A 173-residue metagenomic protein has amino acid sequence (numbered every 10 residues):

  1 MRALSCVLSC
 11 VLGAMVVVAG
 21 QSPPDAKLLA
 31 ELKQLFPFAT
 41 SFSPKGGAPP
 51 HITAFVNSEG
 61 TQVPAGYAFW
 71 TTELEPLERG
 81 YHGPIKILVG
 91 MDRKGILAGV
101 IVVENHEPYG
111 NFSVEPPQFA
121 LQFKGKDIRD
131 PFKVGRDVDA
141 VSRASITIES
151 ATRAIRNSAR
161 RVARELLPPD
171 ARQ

Functional and structural regions predicted by a protein language model:
M1-R2: N-terminal secretory signal peptides that target proteins for export/translocation
S5-M15: Bacterial N-terminal signal peptides
A19-V138, A144-E149, R153-Q173: Flexible, solvent-exposed loop/hinge segments and secondary-structure transition points
